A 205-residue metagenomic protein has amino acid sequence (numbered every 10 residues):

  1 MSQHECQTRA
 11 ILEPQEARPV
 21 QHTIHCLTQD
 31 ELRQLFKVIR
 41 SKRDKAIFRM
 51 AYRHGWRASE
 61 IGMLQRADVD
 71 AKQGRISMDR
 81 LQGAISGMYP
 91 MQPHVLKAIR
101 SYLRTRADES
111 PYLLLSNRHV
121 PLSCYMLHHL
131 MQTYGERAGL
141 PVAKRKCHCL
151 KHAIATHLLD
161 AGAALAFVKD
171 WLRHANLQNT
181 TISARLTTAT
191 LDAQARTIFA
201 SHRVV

Functional and structural regions predicted by a protein language model:
M1-V205: Conserved catalytic core of the tyrosine transesterase superfamily
